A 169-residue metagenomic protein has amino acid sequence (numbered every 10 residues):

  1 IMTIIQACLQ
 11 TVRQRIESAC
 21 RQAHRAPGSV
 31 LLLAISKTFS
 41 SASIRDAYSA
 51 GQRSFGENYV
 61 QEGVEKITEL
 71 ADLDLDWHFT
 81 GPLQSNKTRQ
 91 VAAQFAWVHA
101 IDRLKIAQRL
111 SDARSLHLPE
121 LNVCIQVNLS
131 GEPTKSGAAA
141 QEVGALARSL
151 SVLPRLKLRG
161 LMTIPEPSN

Functional and structural regions predicted by a protein language model:
I1-N169: Conserved alpha/beta-domain cores
